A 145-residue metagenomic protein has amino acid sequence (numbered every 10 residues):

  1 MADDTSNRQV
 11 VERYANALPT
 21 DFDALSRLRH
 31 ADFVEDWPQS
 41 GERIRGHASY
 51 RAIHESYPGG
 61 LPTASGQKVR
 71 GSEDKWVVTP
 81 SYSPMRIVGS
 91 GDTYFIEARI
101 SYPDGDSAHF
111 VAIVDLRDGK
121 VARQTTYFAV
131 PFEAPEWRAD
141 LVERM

Functional and structural regions predicted by a protein language model:
M1-M145: C-terminal and inter-domain tail/linker signature
